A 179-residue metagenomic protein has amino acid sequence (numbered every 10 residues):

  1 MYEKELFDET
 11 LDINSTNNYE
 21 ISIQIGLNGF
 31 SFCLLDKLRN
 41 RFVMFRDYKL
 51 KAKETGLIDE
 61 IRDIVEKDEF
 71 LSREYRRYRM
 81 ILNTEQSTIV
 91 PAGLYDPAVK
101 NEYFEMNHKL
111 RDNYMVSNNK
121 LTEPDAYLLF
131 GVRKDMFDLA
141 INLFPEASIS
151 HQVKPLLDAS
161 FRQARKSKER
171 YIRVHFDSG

Functional and structural regions predicted by a protein language model:
M1-E3, T10-I13, L27, L57-I61 (+2 more regions): A short linear-motif detector with a strong N-terminal bias
Y2-F42, S160-G179: Gly/Thr-rich phosphate-binding beta-strand-loop-beta motif of the actin/hexokinase/Hsp70
F45-L50, E60-R165: Active-site neighborhood for divalent-cation/phosphate handling
